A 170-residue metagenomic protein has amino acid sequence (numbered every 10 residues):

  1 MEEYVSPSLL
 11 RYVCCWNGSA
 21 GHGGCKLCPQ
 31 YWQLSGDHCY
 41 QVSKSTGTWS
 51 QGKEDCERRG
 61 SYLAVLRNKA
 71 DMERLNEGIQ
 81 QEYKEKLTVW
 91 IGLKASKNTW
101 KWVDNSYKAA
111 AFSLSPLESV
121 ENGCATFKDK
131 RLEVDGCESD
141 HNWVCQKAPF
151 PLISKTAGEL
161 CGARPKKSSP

Functional and structural regions predicted by a protein language model:
M1-P170: Extracellular, disulfide-bonded carbohydrate-recognition/adhesion ectodomains, dominated by C-type lectin-like domains
